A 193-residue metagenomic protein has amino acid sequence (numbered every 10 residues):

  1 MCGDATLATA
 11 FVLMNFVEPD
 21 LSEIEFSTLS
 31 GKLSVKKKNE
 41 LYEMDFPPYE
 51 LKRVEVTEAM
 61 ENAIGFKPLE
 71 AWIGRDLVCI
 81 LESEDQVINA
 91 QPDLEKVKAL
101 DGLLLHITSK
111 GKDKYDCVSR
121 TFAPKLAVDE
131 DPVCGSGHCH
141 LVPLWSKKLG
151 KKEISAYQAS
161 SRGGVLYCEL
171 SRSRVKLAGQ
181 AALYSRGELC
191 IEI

Functional and structural regions predicted by a protein language model:
M1-I193: Active-site proximal loop and beta-alpha junction motif in alpha/beta enzyme cores
